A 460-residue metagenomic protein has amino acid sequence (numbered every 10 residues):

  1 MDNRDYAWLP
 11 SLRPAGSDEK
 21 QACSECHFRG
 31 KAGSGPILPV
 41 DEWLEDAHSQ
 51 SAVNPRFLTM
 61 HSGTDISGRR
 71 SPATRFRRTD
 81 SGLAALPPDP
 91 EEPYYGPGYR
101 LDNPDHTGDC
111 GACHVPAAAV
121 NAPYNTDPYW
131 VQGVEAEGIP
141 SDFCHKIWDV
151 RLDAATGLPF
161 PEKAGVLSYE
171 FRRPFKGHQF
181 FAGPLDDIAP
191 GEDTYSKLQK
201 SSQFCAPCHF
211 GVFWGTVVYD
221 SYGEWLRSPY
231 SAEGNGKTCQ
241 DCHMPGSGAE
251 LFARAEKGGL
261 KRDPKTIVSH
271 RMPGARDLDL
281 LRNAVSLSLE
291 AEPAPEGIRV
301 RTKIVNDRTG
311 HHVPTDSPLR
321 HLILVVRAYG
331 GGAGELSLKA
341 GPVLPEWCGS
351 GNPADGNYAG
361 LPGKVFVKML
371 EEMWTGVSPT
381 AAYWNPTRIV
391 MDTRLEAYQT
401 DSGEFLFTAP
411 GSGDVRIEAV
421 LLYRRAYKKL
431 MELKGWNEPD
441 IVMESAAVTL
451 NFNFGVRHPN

Functional and structural regions predicted by a protein language model:
M1-S11, A32-P90, P97, P123-A397 (+3 more regions): Primarily the internal scaffold of c-type cytochrome electron-transfer domains, especially repeated/multiheme c-type
N3-Y6, S11-C26: Short, contiguous pre-domain boundary segments
G16-Q21, N103, T107, G138-S141 (+2 more regions): Residues immediately within or flanking Cys/His clusters that coordinate Zn2+ in small zinc-binding modules
Y94-Y99, N103: Flexible glycine-rich active-site/ligand-binding loops centered on an Asp-His dyad
Y95, A112, P116-P123: Conserved, well-structured interaction surfaces
D105, D109-V115, C205-H209: Extended, loop-rich substrate-binding clefts of extracytoplasmic carbohydrate-active enzymes
G411-G413: Surface-exposed, short loops/turns at beta-strand junctions within beta-sandwich domains
